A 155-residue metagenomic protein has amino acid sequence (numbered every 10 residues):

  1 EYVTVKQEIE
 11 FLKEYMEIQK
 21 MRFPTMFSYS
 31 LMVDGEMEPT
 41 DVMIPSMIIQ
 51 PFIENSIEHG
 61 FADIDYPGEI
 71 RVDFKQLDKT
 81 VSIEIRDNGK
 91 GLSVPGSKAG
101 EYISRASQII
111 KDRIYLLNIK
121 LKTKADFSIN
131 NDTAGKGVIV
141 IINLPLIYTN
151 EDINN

Functional and structural regions predicted by a protein language model:
E1-A125: Two-component histidine phosphotransfer core
L31-V33, I129, L144: Hydrophobic residues in beta-strands and at strand termini
I70, V138-L144: Hydrophobic core positions in the C-terminal catalytic ATP-binding module
D126-G137: A short beta-strand-to-loop micro-motif at the C-terminal edge of the catalytic HATPase_c
P145-N150: Two-component histidine kinase transmitter core
E151-N155: Short, charged, solvent-exposed linker or helix-capping segments at domain edges/interfaces that act as flexible hinges
